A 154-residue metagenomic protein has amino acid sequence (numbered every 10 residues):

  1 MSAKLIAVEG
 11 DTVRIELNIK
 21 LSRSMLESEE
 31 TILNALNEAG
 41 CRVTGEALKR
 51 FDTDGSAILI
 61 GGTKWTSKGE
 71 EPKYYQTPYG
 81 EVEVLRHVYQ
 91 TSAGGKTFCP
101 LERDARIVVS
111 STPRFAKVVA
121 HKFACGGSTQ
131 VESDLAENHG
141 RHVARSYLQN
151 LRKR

Functional and structural regions predicted by a protein language model:
M1-S92: Short, conserved DNA-binding cores of transcription-related domains
V82-R154: Short, positively charged, Gly/Tyr-enriched micro-motifs that form contact patches at catalytic or ligand/partner
